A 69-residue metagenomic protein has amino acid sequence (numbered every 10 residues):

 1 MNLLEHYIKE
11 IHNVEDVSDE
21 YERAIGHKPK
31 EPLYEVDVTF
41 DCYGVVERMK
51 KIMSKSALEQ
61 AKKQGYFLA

Functional and structural regions predicted by a protein language model:
M1-N2, A69: Absolute protein N-terminus
N2-G26: Charged, amphipathic alpha-helical segments
L4-Y7, V46, K51, Q60: Preference for short coil/turn "hinge" residues that link or interrupt alpha-helices
V17-S56: Acidic, low-complexity, intrinsically disordered interaction modules
Q60-A69: Cystatin/cathelin-like cysteine-protease inhibitor module
